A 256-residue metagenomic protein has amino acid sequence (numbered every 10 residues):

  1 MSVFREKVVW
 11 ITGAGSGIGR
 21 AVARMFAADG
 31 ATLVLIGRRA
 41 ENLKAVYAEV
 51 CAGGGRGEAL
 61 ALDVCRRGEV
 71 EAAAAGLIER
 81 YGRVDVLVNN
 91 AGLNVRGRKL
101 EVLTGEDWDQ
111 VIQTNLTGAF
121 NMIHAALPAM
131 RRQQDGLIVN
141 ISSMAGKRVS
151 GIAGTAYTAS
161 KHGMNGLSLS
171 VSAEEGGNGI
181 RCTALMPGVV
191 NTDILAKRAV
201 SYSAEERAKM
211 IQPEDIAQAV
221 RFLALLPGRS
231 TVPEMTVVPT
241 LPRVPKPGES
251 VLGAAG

Functional and structural regions predicted by a protein language model:
G15-S16: Conserved glycine-rich cofactor-binding loop
A31-A45: Conserved glycine-rich Rossmann-like NAD(P)H-binding loop of the short-chain dehydrogenase/reductase
A40-E41, A61-A72, G105: The beta1-alpha1 cofactor-binding region of Rossmann-like NAD(H)/NADP(H)-dependent oxidoreductases
R98-L100, D107-I112: Substrate-binding pocket helix/loop in short-chain dehydrogenase/reductase
I123, S160: Active-site helix of classical SDR
S143: Residue(s) in the substrate-gating loop at a strand-loop-helix junction that position the organic substrate next
A184-L185, V200, A204-K246, S250: C-terminal helical subdomain
